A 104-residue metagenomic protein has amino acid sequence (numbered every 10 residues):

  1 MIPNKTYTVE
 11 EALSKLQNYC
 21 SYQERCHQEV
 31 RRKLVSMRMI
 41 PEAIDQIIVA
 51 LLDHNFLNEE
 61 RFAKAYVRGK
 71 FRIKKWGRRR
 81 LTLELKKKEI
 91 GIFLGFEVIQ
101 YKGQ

Functional and structural regions predicted by a protein language model:
M1-Q104: An alpha-helical, amphipathic repeat domain used for nucleic-acid recognition, typified by the mTERF helical solenoid
